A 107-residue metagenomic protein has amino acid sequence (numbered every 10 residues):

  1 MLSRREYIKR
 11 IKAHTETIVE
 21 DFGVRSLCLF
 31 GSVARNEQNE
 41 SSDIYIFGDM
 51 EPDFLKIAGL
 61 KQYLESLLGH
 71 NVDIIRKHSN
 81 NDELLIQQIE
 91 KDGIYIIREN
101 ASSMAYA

Functional and structural regions predicted by a protein language model:
M1-S26, A34-E40, M50-A107: Catalytic core of pol beta-like nucleotidyltransferases
C28, Y45-F47: Short, well-ordered beta-strand segments
